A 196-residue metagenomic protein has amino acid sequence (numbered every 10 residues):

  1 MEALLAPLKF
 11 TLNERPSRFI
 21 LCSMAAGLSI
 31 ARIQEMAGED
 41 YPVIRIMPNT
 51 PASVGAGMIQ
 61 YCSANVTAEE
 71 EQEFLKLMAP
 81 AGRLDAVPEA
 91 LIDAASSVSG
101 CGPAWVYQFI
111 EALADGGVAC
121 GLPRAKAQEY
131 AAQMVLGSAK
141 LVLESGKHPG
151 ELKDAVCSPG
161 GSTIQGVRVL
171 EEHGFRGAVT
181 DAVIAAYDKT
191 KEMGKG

Functional and structural regions predicted by a protein language model:
M1-M58: Rossmann-like NAD(P)(H) cofactor-binding subdomain of soluble oxidoreductases
L4, S29-R32, E73, W105 (+5 more regions): Hydrophobic alpha-helical segments typical of transmembrane helices and their membrane-interface/capping positions
A26-L28, P48-A52, S99, Q133-V135 (+1 more regions): Glycine-rich beta-alpha junction loops
R32-P42, M58-A95, V106-E144, K189: Internal alpha-helical scaffold of NAD(P)-dependent oxidoreductase catalytic cores
V43-I44, I92-S97, P149-D154: Short pre-catalytic strand/loop immediately N-terminal to key active-site residues, enriched for Gly-Thr
S53-G57, A94-S96, Q165: A short acidic, helix-capping loop that chelates divalent metal ions and anchors anionic groups
A132-G196: NAD(P)-dependent Rossmann-like dehydrogenase/reductase catalytic/cofactor-binding core
